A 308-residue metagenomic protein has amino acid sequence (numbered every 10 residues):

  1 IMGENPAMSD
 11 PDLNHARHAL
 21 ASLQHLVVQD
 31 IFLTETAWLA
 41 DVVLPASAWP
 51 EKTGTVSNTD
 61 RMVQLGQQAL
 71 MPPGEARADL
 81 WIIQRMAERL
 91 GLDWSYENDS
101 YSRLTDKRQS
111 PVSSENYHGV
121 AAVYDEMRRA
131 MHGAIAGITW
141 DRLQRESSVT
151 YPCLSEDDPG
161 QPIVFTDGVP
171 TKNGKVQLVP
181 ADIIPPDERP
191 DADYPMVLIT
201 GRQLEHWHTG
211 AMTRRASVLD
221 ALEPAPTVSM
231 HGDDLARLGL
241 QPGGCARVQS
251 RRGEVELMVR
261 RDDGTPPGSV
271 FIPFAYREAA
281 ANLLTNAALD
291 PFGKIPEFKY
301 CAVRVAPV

Functional and structural regions predicted by a protein language model:
I1-G3, Q29-D30, P45-S47, V179 (+5 more regions): Generic beta-strand/beta-sheet core signal
I1-W38: Glycine-rich phosphate-binding loop of nucleotide-binding enzymes
P6-P11, T34-A37, E51-T53, M71 (+6 more regions): Flexible loop/turn segments at secondary-structure boundaries
S22-H25, V42-W49, L65, P72 (+4 more regions): Short, well-ordered loop/turn and helix-capping segments at boundaries between secondary-structure elements and domains
L26, D41, M86, G174 (+3 more regions): Hydrophobic, well-ordered secondary-structure elements that form the walls of internal hydrophobic environments
F32-Q67: Flexible glycine/proline-rich, aromatic-decorated loop/lid segments
P72-E146, T209, T213-S229, D233-V308: Long, contiguous, secondary-structure-rich segments that constitute the structural scaffold of globular domains
R108-V218: Long, low-complexity segments enriched in small/aliphatic residues
